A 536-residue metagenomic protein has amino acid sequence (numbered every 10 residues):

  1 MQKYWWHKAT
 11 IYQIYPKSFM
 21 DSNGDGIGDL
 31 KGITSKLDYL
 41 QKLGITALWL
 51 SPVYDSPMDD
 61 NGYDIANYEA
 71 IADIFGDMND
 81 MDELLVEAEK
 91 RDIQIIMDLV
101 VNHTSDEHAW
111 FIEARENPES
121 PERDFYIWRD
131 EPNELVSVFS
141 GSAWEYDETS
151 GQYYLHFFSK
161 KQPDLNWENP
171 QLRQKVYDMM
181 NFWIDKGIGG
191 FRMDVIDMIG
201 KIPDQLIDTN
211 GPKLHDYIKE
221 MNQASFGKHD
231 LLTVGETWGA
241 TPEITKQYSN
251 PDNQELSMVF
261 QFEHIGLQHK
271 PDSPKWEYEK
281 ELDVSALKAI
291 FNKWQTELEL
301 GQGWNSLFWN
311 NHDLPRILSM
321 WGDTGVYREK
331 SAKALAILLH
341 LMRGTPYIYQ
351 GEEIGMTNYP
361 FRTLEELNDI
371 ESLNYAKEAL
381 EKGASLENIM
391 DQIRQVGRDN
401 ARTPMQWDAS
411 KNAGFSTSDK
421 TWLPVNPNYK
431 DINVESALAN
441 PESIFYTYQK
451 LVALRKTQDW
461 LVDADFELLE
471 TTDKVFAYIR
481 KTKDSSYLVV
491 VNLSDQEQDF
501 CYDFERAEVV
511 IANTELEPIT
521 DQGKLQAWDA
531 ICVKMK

Functional and structural regions predicted by a protein language model:
Q2-Y177, N181, D185, I196-P251 (+1 more regions): Acidic/aromatic-lined carbohydrate-recognition and catalytic surfaces of CAZymes acting on diverse glycans
W5, S225, L232, G239 (+8 more regions): Loop/helix patches that line or flank the sugar-binding groove of alpha-linked glycan CAZymes
S56-P57, H103-S105, M198-P203, A240-T245 (+5 more regions): Flexible loop/turn segments at secondary-structure boundaries
W183-M193, N305: Active-site regions of oxyanion-processing enzymes, predominantly non-cytosolic
I202-P203, W304-G325: Active-site clefts of carbohydrate-active enzymes
E497-E515: Beta-strand-rich binding/interaction modules
T520-K536: C-terminal beta-strand-rich structural cap/linker in extracellular carbohydrate-active enzymes
